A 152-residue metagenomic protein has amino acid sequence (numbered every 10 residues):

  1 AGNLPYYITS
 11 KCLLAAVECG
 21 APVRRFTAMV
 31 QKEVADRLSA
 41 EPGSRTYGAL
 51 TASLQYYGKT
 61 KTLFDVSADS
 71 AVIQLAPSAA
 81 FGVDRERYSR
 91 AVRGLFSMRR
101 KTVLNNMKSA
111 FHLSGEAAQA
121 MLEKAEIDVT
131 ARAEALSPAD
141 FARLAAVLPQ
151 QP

Functional and structural regions predicted by a protein language model:
G2-N3, Y7: Amphipathic alpha-helical repeat scaffolds
I8-P138, R143-P152: Class I S-adenosyl-L-methionine
